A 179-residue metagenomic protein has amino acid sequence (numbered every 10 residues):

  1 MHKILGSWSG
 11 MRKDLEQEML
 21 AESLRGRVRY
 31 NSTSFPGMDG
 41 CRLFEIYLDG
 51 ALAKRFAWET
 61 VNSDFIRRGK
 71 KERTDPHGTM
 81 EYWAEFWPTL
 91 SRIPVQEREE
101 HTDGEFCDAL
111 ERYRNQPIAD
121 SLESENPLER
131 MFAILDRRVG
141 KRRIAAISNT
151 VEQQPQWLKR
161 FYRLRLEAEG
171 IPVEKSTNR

Functional and structural regions predicted by a protein language model:
M1-R179: Alpha-helical scaffold segments
